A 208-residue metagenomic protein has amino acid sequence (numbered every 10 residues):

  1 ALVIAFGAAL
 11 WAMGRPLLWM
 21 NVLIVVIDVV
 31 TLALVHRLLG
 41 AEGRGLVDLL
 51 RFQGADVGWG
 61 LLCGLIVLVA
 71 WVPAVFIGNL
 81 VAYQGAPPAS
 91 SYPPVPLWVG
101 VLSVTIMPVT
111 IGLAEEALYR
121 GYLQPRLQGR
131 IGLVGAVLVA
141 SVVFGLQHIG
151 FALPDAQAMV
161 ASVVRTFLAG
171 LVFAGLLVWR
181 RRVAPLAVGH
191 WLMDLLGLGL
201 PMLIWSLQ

Functional and structural regions predicted by a protein language model:
A1-G7, C63-V69, V137-V143: Alpha-helical transmembrane segments
A1-R44, P93-P94: Alpha-helical transmembrane segments in multi-pass membrane proteins
F6-L10, L32-L39, W71, V75 (+4 more regions): Structural signal for membrane-spanning alpha-helices in multi-pass inner-membrane proteins, emphasizing helix cores
W11-N21, R44-I111, G129, W205-Q208: Juxtamembrane helix-loop-helix connectors linking adjacent transmembrane helices in multi-pass membrane enzymes
V26, G60-G64, F167: Alpha-helical transmembrane segments
L34-F52, L123-R126, F173: Cytoplasmic juxtamembrane interface segments
F76, Y83-G85, A89, L97-Q208: Transmembrane helix-loop-helix hairpins at the membrane interface of multi-pass integral membrane proteins
